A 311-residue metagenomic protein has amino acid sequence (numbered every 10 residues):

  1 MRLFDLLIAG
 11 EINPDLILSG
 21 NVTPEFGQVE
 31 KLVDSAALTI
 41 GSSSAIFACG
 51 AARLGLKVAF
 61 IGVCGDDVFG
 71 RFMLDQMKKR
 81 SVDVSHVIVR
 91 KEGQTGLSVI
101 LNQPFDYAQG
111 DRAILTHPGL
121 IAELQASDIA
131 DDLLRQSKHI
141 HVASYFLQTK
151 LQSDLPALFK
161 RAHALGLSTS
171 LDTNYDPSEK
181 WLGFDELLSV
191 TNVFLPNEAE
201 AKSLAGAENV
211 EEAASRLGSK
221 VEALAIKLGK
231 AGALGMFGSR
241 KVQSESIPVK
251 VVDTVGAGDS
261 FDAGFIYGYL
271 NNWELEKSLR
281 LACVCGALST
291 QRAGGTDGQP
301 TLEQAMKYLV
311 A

Functional and structural regions predicted by a protein language model:
M1-A9, L16, L32, R161 (+1 more regions): Conserved phosphate-binding/catalytic region of the ribokinase-like
M1-C64, V68-V82, V252: Glycine-rich phosphate/adenosyl-contacting loop at the front of the ribokinase-like
C49, L97-Q103, G232-M236: Short beta-strand scaffold segments in enzyme catalytic cores
V58, V84, T169-S170, L224: Hydrophobic beta-strand scaffold residues
G62-D66, V84-T95, A225-L228: Beta-strand->loop->alpha-helix junctions that form or flank phosphate-binding loops in nucleotide-handling enzymes
V89-R90, I100-T149: Conserved phosphate-binding/catalytic loop of the ribokinase/pfkB sugar-kinase fold
L133-R135, L188, G218: A short, aliphatic-rich alpha-helical micro-motif
H139-S215, A231-A233: Conserved beta-alpha-beta core of the PfkB/ribokinase-like small-molecule kinase fold
